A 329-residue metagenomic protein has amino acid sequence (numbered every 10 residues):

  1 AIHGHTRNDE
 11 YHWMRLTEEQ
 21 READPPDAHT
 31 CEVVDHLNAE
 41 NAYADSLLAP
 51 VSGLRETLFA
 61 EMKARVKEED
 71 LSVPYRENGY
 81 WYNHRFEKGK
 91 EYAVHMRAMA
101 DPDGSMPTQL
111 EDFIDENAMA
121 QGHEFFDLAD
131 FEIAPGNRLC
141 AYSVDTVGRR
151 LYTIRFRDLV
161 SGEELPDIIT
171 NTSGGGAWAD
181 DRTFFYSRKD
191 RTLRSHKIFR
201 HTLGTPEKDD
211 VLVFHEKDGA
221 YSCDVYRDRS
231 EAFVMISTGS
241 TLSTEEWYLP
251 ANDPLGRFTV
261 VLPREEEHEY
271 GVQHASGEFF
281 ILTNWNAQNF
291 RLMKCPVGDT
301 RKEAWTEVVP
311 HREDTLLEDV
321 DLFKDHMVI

Functional and structural regions predicted by a protein language model:
A1-I329: Beta-propeller folds
